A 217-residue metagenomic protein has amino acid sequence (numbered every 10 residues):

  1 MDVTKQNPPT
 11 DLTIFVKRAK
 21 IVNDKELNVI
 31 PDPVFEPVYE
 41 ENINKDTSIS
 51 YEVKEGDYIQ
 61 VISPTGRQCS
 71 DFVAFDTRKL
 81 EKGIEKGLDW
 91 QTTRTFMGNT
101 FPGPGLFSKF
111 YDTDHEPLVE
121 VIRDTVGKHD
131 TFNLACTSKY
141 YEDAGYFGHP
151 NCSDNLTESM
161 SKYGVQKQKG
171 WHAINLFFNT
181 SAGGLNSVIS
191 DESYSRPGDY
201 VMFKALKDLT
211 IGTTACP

Functional and structural regions predicted by a protein language model:
M1-P217: Acidic, Ser/Thr/Pro
